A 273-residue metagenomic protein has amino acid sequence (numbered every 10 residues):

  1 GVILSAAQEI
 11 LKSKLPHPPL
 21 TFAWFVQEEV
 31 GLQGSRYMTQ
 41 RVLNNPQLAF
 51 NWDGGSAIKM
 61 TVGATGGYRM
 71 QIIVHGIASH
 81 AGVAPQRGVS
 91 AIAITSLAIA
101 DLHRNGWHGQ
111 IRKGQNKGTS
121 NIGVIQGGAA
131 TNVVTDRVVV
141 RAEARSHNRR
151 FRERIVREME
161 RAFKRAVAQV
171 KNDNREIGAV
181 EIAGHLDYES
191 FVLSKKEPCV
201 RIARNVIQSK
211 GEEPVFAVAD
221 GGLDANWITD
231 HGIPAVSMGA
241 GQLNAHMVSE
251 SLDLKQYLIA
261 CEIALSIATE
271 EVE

Functional and structural regions predicted by a protein language model:
G1-T65, K113, I122, V272: Acidic/histidine-rich catalytic neighborhood of metal-dependent amide-processing enzymes
G1-V30, Y68-V74, P85-G106, A142 (+2 more regions): Alpha-helical metal-binding/catalytic segments enriched in His/Glu/Asp
M38-R41, G66-G67, V89-S90, V139 (+1 more regions): Short, solvent-exposed amphipathic alpha-helical segments in soluble enzyme and RNA/protein-processing domains
T39-R41, G66-R69, P234-A235, L254-K255: Short, hinge-like loop/turn segments at secondary-structure boundaries
N45, T65-R69, V133-R137: Short, solvent-exposed loop/turn segments at the edges of secondary structure
Q47-N51, R69-Q71, A235-S237: Short glycine-aspartate micro-motif
A81, I92-E273: Metal-dependent amide/peptide-bond hydrolase catalytic core, centered on the "pita-bread" metallohydrolase fold
